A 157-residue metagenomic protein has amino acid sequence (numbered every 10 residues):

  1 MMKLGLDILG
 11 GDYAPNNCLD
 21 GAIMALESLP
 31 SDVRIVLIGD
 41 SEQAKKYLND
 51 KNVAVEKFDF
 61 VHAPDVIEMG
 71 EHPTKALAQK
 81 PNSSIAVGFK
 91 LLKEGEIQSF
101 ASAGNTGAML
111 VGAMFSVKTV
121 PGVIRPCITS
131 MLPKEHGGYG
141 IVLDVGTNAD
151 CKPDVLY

Functional and structural regions predicted by a protein language model:
M1-D7, D12-E71, K75, A103-Y157: Anion-binding alpha/beta catalytic cores of soluble intermediary-metabolism enzymes, centered on
K3-L4, G88, I97-F100: Exposed boundary/loop context
A78: NAD(P)H-binding glycine-rich loop region in Rossmannoid oxidoreductase-like domains and their noncatalytic homologs
P81-E96: Short, well-structured alpha-helical segments in soluble
G95-Q98, T106: Alpha-to-beta junction loops
